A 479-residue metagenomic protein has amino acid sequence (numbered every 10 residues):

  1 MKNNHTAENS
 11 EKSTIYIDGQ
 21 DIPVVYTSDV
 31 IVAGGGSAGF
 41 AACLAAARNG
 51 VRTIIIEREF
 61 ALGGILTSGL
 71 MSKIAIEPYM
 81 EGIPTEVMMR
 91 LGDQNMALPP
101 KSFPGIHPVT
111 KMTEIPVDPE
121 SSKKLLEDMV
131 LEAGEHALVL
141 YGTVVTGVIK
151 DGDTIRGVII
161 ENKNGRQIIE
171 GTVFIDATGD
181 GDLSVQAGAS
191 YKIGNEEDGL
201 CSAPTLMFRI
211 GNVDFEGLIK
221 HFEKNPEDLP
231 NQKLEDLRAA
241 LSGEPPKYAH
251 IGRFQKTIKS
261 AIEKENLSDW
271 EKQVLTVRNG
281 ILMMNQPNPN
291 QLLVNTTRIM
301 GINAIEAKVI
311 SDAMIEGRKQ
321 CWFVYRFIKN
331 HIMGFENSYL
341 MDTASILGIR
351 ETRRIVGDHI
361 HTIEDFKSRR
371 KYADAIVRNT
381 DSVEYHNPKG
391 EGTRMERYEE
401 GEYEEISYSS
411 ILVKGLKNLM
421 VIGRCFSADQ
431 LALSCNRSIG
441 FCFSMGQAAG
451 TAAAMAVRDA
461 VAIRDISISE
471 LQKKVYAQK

Functional and structural regions predicted by a protein language model:
N3-K12, G19-V25, A45, V51-R52 (+2 more regions): Conserved N-terminal/central alpha/beta ligand/cofactor-binding core
T6-Y16, I65, G142, N162 (+2 more regions): Flavin (FAD/FMN)-binding glycine-rich loop and adjacent Rossmann-like elements that form
V24-G36: Beta1/beta-strand and adjacent pyrophosphate-binding region of the FAD-binding site in flavoprotein oxidoreductases
G39: N-terminal Rossmann-fold NAD(P) dinucleotide-binding loop
I149-I168: Conserved beta-strand-loop-beta-strand element in the redox core of flavoprotein oxidoreductases
